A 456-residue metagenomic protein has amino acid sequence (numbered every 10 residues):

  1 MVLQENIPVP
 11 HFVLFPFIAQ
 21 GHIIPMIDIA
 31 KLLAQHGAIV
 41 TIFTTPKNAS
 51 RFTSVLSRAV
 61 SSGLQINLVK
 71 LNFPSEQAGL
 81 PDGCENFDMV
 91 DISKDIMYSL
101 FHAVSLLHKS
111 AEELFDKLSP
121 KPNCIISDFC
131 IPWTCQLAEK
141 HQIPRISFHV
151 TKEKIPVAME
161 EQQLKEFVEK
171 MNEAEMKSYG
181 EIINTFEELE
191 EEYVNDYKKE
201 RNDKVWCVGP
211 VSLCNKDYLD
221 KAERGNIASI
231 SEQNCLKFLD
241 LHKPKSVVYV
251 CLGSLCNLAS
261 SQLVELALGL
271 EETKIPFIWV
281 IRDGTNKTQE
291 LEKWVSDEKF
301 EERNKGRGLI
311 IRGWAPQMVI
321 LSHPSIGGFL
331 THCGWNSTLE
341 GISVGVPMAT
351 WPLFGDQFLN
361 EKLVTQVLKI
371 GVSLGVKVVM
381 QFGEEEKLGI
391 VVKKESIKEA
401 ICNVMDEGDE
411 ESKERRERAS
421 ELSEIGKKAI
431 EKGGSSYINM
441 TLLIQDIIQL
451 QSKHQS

Functional and structural regions predicted by a protein language model:
M1-V247, C251-S456: Glycosyltransferase specificity loop/lid
